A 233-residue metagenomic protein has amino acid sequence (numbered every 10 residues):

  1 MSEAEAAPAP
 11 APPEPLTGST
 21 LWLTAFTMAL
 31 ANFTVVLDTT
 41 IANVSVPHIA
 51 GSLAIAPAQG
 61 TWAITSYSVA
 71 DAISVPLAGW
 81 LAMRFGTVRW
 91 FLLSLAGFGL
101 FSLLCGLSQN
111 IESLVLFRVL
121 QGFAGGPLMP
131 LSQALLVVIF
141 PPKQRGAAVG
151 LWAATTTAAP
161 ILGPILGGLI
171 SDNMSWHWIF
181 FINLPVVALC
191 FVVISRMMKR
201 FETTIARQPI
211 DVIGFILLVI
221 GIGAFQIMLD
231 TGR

Functional and structural regions predicted by a protein language model:
M1-L37, G51: Cytosolic juxtamembrane N-terminal segment immediately preceding the first transmembrane helix of multi-pass
T20-V36, Y67, G97, F101 (+4 more regions): Hydrophobic transmembrane alpha-helices of multi-pass secondary transporters, especially the MFS 12-helix bundle
M28, V44-H48, A134, G168 (+2 more regions): Transmembrane alpha-helix boundary and packing residues in multipass membrane permease domains and related
V35, A42, Y67, D71-S74 (+1 more regions): Discrete transmembrane alpha-helix packing/kink hotspots characteristic of Major Facilitator Superfamily-like secondary
T40, V44, M129-L131: Residues that mark transmembrane-helix kinks and helix-interface sites in multi-pass secondary transporters
S45-V75, I111-L116: Extracellular/periplasmic helix-loop-helix junction of adjacent transmembrane segments in MFS-like secondary
V75-F215, T231: Helix-loop-helix hairpins in multi-pass membrane proteins, especially solute transporters
I220-R233: Hydrophobic alpha-helical transmembrane segments in multi-pass integral membrane proteins
